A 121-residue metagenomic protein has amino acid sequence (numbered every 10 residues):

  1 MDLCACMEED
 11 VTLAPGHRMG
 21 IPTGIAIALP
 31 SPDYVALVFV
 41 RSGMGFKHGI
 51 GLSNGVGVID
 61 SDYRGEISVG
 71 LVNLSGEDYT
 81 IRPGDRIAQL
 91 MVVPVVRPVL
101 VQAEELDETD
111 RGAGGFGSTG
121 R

Functional and structural regions predicted by a protein language model:
M1-V96: Compact, glycine-rich, soluble single-domain proteins
R86, V96-R121: Helix-rich terminal scaffold detector
